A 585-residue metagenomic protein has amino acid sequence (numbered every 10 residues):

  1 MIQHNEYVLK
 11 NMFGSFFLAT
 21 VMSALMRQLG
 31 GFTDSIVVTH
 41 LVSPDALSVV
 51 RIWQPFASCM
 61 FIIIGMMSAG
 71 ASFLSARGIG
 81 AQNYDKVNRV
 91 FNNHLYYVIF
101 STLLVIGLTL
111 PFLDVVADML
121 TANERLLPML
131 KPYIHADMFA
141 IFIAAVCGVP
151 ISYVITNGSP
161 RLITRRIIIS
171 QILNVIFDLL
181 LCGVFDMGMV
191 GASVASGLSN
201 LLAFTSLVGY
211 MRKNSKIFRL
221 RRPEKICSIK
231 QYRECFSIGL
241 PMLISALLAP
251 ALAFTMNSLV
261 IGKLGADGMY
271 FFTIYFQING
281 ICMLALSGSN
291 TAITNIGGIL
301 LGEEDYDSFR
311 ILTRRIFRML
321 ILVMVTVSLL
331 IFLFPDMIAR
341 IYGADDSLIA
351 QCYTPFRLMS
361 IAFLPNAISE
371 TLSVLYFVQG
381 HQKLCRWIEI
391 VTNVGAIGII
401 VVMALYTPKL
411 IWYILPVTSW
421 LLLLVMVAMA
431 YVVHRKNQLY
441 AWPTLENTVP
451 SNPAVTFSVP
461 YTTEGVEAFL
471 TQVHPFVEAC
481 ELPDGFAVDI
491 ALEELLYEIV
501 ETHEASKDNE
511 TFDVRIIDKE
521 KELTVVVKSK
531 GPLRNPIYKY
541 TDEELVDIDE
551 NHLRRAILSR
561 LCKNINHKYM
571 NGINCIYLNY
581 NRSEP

Functional and structural regions predicted by a protein language model:
M1-T20, S75-A140, V184-S237, G297-I361 (+1 more regions): Short alpha-helical transmembrane segments in multi-pass integral membrane proteins
T20-F73, D137-A144, R233-I299, L320-V327 (+1 more regions): Transmembrane helix-bundle signature of multi-pass secondary active exporters and lipid flippases
L47-G107, C147-P160, F271-L329, I368-G380 (+1 more regions): Small-residue-rich hydrophobic transmembrane alpha-helices
S68-S72, A136-T156, I163-Q171, A192-L207 (+4 more regions): Short runs within selected transmembrane alpha-helices of multi-pass transporters and secretion channels
Y440-Y461, K539, V546-I548, H552-P585: Flexible, glycine-/charge-rich segments associated with ATP-binding catalytic modules
V473-E493, L545-I548: Conserved short strand/loop->alpha-helix "switch" segment adjacent to the catalytic nucleotide/phosphoryl-transfer site
P483-T511: Conserved ATP-binding N-box helix of the HATPase_c
K521-R555: Glycine-rich/acidic phosphate-handling loop/turn and adjacent ATP-lid/helix of nucleotide-binding kinase/ATPase domains
